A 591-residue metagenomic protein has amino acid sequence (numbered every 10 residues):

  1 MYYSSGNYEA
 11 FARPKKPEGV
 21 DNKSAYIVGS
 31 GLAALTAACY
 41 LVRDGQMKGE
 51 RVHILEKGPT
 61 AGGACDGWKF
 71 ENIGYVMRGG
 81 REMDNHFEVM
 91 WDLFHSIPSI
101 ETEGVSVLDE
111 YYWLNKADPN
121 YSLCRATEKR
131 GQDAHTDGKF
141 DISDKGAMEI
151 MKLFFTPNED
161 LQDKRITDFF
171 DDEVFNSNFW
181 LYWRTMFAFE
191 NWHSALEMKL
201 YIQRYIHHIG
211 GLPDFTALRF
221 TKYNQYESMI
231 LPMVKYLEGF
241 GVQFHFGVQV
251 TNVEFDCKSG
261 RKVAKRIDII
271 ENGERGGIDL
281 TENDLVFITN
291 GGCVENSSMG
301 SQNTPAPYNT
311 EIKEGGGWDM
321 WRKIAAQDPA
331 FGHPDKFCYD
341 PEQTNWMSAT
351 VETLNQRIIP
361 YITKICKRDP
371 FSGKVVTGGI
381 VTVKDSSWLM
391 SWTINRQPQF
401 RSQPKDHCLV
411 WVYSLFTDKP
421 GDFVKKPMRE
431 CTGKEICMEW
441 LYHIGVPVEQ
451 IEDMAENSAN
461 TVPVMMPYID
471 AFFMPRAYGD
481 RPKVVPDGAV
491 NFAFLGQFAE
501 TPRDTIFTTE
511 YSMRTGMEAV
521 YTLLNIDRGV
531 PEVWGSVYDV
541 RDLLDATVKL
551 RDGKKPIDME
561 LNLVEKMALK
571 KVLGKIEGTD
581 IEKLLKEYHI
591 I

Functional and structural regions predicted by a protein language model:
M1-A25, R43-R51, L550-I591: Extreme N-terminal leader/targeting segments of oxidoreductases
G29-L35: Glycine-rich Rossmann-fold phosphate-binding loop(s) that bind the pyrophosphate of adenine dinucleotide cofactors
A37-E50, Y236, F240-V242: A short, Lys/Arg-enriched amphipathic alpha-helix followed by its capping loop at the start of a domain
V42-F70: Glycine-rich FAD pyrophosphate-binding loop
N72-W113: Conserved FAD-binding subdomain of flavin-dependent enzymes
S99-H207, R219-F220: Rossmann-like flavin
Q203-L285, N290-G291, N303-T304, N309-W318: Helical element adjacent to the flavin cofactor pocket in flavoenzyme catalytic cores
H207-T221, N283-L285, N290-T515, Y521-Y538: C-terminal segments that line or cap access tunnels to active or ligand-binding sites in enzymes and enzyme-associated
